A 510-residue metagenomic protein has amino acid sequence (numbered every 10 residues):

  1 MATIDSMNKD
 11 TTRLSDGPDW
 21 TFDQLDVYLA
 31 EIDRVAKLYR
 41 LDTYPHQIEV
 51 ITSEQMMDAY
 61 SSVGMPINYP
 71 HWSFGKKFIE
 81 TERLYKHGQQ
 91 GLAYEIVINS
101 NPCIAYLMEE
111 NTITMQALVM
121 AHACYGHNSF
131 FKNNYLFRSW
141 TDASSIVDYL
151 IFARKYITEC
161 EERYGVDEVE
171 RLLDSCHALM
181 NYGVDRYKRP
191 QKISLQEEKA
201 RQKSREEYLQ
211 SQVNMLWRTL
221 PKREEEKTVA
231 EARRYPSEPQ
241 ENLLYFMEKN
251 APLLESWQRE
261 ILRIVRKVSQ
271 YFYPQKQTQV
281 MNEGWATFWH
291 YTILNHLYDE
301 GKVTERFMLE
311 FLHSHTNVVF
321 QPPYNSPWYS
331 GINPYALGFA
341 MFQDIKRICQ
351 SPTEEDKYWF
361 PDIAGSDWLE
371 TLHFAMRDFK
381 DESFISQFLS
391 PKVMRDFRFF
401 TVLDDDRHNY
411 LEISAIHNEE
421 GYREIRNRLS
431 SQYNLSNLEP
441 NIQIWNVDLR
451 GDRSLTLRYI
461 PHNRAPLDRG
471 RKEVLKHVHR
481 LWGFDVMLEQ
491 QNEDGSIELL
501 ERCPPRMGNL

Functional and structural regions predicted by a protein language model:
D5-K9, D23-C103, W217-L254, L488-D494 (+1 more regions): Auxiliary, metal-adjacent structural segments of Zn-dependent hydrolase domains
G17-T21, L107-E110, D142-D148, V229 (+5 more regions): Fold-level signature of zinc-dependent metallopeptidase catalytic domains
P102-V119, F272-T278: Short pre-active-site segment immediately N-terminal to the catalytic Zn-binding motif
C103, E110, T114, F130 (+1 more regions): Non-catalytic terminal regions of proteins
M120-S129, W285: Active-site His/Glu-centered metal-binding helix of metallohydrolases
F130-I193, E197-K199, E283, T287-G301 (+1 more regions): Post-HExxH zinc-binding segment in Zn-dependent metallohydrolases
R154-T158, R171-L254, E260-L262, S326-Y422: Well-ordered beta-sheet/strand-loop patches within structured domains
E231-S330, P334-Y335, F339: Long, internal scaffold/assembly segments composed of regular secondary structure
